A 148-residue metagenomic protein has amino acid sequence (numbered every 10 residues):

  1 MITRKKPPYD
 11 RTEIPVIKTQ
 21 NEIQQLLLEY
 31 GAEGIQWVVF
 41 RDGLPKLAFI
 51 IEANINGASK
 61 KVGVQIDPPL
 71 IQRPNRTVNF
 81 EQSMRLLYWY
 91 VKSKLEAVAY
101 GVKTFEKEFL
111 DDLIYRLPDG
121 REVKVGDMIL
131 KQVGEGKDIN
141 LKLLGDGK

Functional and structural regions predicted by a protein language model:
M1, G57, D146-K148: Polar low-complexity intrinsically disordered regions
T3-I35: Negatively charged, low-complexity tracts enriched in Asp/Glu with abundant Ser/Thr
T12-P15, N21, D42-S93: Long, continuous compositionally biased terminal/linker segments
I23-Y30, Y90-V98: Conserved short hydrophobic interaction patches
W37-F40: Short beta-strand
L95, A99-K148: Glycine-rich, aromatic-bearing surface loops/beta-hairpins
